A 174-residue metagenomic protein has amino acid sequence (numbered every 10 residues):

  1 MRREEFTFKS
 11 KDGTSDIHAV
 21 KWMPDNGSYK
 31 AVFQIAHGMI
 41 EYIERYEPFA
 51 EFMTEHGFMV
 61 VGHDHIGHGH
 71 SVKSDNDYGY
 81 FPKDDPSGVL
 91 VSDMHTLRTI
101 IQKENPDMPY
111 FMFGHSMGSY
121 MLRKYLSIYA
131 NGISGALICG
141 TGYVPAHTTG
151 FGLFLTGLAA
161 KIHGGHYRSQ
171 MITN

Functional and structural regions predicted by a protein language model:
M1-N26: N-terminal cap/lid segment of alpha/beta-hydrolase-fold proteins
F33-E41, S116: Active-site glycine-rich loops that stabilize anionic/oxyanionic intermediates across multiple enzyme folds
I43, P48-N76: Conserved alpha/beta-hydrolase
D64, F111, G135-L137: Residue in the alpha/beta-hydrolase core beta-strand immediately N-terminal to the catalytic nucleophile
P82-Q102: Alpha/beta-hydrolase active-site loop
E104-S116: Alpha/beta-hydrolase fold nucleophile elbow
G114-K124: Glycine-rich nucleophile elbow surrounding the catalytic serine of serine-hydrolase chemistry
L122-N174: Alpha/beta-hydrolase-fold enzymes
